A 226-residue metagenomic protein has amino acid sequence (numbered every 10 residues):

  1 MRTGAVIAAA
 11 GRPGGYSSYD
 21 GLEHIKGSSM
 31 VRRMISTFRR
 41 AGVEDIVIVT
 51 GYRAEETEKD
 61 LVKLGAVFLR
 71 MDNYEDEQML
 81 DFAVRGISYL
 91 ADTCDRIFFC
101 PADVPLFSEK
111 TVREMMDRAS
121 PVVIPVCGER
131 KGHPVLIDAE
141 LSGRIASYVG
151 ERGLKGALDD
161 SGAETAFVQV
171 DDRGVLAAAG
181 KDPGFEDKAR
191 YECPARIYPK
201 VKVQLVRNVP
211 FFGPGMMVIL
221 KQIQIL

Functional and structural regions predicted by a protein language model:
M1-S18, V203: N-terminal nucleotide-binding beta1-loop-alpha1 segment
A9, L220-Q224: Short helix-to-turn junction characteristic of helix-turn-helix DNA-binding domains, especially the helix
G21-I35: Short catalytic helix/loop segments, enriched in acidic residues and glycine and frequently bearing histidine
R32-R96, E109: Conserved N-terminal catalytic core of the sugar/cofactor nucleotidyltransferase
Y74-G143: Conserved beta-loop-beta/alpha segment of the NTase-like Rossmann-fold superfamily that binds/positions NTPs
G143, S147-Y198: Conserved alpha/beta core of the MobA/IspD/sugar-nucleotide pyrophosphorylase nucleotidyltransferase superfamily
P194-P210: Short, Lys/Arg-enriched N-terminal segment that forms or immediately precedes the first helix of a structured domain
P210-L220: Short alpha-helical elements of helix-turn-helix
